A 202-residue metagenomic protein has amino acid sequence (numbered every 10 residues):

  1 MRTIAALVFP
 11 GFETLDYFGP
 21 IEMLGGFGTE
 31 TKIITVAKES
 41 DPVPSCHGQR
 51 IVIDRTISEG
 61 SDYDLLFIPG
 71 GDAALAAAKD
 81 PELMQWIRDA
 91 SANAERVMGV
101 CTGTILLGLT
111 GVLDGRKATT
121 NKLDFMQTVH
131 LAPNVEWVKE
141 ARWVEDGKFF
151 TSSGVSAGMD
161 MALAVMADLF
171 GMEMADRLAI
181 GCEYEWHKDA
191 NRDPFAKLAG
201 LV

Functional and structural regions predicted by a protein language model:
M1-V97, T104-L109, D114-G115, M126-P133 (+2 more regions): Extended, subdomain-level signal for the structured scaffold at the beginning of enzyme domains
V97-G99, T151: Conserved SAM-binding loop
A118: Anionic-ligand binding patches
K122-F125, W143: Short, acidic/turn-prone active-site loops that include or flank metal/cofactor- and phosphate-binding residues
E140-K148: Glycine/charged-rich beta-loop-alpha catalytic/anionic-binding loops adjacent to active sites
K148-G154: A short glycine-threonine-serine/GTX helix/turn-capping micro-motif
A157: Divalent-metal (often Zn2+) His-rich catalytic cores of metallo-beta-lactamase-fold enzymes
